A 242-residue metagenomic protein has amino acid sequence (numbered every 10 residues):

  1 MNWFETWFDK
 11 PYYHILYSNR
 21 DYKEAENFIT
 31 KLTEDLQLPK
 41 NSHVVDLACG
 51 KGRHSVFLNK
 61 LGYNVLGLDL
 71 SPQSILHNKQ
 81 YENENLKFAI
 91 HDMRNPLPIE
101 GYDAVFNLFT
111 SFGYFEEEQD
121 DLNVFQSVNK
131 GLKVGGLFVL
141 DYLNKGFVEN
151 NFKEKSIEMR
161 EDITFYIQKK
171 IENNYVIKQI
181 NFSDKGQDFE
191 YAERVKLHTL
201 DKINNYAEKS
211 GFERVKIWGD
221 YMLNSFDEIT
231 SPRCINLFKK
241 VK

Functional and structural regions predicted by a protein language model:
M1-P39: Conserved class I S-adenosyl-L-methionine
N41-A48: Conserved class I S-adenosyl-L-methionine
K51-N95: Class I SAM-dependent methyltransferase SAM/SAH-binding core
N95-V105: A short acidic, Gly/Pro-enriched loop at the edge of an enzyme's catalytic core that lines a small-molecule cofactor
D103-Q119: A short SAM/SAH-binding and catalytic strip from SAM-dependent methyltransferases
L122-V134: A short glycine-rich, Lys/Arg-flanked "PGG" loop and its adjoining helix->strand segment in the class I
V139-Y206: SAM-dependent methyltransferase
K202-K242: C-terminal lobe and adjacent flexible extensions of AdoMet/dcAdoMet transferase-like proteins
